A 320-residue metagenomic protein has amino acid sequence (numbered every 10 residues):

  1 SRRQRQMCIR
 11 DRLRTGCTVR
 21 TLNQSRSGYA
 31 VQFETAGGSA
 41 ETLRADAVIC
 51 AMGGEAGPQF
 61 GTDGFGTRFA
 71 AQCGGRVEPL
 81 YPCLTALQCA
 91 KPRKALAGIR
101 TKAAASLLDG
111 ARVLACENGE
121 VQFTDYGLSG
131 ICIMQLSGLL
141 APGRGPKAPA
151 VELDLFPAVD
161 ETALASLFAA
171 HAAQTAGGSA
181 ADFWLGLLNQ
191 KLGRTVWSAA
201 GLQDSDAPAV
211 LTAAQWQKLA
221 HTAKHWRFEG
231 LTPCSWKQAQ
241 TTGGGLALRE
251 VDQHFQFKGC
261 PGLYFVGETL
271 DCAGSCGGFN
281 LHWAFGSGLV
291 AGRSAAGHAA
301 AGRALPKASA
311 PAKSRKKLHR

Functional and structural regions predicted by a protein language model:
S1-I9: Single conserved hydrophobic/aromatic residue that forms the stacking wall/gate of nucleotide- or nucleobase-binding
T15, R194-A273: A glycine-rich dinucleotide-binding beta-alpha-beta segment and adjacent secondary-structure elements that constitute
T15-G28: A conserved short coil-to-beta-strand element within the FAD-binding core of flavoproteins
V19, T42-P58, A70-A71, V121-T124 (+2 more regions): Short hydrophobic core segments
A47-R93: Glycine-rich loop(s) and the adjacent beta-strand/alpha-helix scaffold that form part
A56-F69, C73, C272-A299: A conserved FAD-binding loop/helix module that cradles the flavin
G75-P79, L87-L211, K316-H319: An anion/pyrophosphate-binding glycine-rich loop and adjacent beta-alpha core in soluble alpha-beta enzymes
G138-G143, A165, A176, G262-L263 (+1 more regions): Conserved mid-domain beta->alpha element of the FAD-binding
